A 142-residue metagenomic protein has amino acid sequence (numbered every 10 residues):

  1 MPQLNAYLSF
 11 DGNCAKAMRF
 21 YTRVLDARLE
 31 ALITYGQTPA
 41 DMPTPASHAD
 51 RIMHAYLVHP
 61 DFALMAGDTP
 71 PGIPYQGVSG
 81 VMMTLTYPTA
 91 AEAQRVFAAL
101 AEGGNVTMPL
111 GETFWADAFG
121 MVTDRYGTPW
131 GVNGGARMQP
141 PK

Functional and structural regions predicted by a protein language model:
P2, E30-I33, T44, Y56-V58 (+2 more regions): Vicinal oxygen chelate
N5-Y7, M82-T84: Short aromatic/hydrophobic contact patches that present stacked aromatics for nucleic-acid/ligand binding
L8-D61: Core segments of cupin and vicinal oxygen chelate
I52, V78-G80: Short, solvent-exposed loop/turn segments at the edges of secondary structure
